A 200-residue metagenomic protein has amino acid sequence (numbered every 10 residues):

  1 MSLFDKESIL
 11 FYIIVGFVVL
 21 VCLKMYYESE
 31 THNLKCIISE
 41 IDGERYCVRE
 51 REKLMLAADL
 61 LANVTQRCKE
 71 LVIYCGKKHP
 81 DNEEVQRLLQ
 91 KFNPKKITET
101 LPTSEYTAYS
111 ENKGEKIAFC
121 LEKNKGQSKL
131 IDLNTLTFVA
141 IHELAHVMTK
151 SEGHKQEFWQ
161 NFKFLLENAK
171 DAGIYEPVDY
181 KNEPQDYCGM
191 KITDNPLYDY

Functional and structural regions predicted by a protein language model:
M1-S2, E30: Intrinsically disordered, low-complexity regulatory/activation regions of eukaryotic proteins
S2-I14: N-terminal Sec-pathway targeting helices
G16-G43, E50-I131, S151-Y200: Metalloprotease/metallohydrolase-associated module, dominated by Zn2+-dependent proteases
R45-V48, T137-I141: Surface-exposed beta-strand-to-loop junctions that form interaction patches on eukaryotic regulatory domains
F138-K150: Active-site recognition of the HExxH zinc-binding catalytic motif
